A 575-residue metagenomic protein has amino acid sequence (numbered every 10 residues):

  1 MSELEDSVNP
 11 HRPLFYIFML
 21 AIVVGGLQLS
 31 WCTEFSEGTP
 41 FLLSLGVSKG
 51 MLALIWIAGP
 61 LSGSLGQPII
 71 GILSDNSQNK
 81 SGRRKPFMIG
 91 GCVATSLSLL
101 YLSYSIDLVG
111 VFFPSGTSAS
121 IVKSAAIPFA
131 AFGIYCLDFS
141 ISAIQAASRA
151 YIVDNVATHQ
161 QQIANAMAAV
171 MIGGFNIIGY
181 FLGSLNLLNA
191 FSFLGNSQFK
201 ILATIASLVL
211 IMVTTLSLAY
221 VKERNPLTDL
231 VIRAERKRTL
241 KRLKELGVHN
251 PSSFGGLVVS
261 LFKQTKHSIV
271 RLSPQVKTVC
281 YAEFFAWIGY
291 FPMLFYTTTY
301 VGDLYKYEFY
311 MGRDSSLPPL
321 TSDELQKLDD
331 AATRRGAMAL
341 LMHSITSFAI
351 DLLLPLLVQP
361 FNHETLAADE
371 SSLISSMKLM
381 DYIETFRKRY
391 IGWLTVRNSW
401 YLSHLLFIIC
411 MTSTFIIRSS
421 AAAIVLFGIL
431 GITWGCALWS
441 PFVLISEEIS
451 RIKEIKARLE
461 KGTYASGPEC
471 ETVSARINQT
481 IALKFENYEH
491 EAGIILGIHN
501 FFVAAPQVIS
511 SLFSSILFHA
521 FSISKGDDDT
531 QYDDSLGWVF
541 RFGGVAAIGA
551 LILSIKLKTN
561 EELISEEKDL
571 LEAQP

Functional and structural regions predicted by a protein language model:
M1-H11, P114-S120, I127-A131, A143-R149 (+5 more regions): Intracellular loop-helix junctions on the cytosolic face of multi-pass helical membrane proteins
S2-S62, K277-D314: Helix-loop boundary and gating motifs at the non-cytosolic
L14, F18-M19, S48-A58, I163-A166 (+7 more regions): Loop-to-transmembrane helix entry
G25, G91-A147, L405-S413, A421-L444: Hydrophobic core of transmembrane alpha-helices in multi-pass small-molecule transporters, especially MFS/SLC-type
S44, G71-N76, S103, V109 (+4 more regions): Transmembrane alpha-helix termini and helix-breaking/packing motifs in multi-pass membrane transporters
M51-S77, I89-Y104, G173-F181, M338-L356 (+3 more regions): Central cavity-lining transmembrane alpha-helices of secondary-active solute carriers, predominantly the Major
N76-L97, L108-S115, Q359-H404, K456 (+1 more regions): Cytoplasmic membrane-interface "Motif A"-like loop-to-helix N-cap segments of 12-TM Major Facilitator Superfamily
S81-M88, M167, L185-L210, L325-M338 (+3 more regions): A membrane-interface helix-boundary motif in multi-pass transporters
